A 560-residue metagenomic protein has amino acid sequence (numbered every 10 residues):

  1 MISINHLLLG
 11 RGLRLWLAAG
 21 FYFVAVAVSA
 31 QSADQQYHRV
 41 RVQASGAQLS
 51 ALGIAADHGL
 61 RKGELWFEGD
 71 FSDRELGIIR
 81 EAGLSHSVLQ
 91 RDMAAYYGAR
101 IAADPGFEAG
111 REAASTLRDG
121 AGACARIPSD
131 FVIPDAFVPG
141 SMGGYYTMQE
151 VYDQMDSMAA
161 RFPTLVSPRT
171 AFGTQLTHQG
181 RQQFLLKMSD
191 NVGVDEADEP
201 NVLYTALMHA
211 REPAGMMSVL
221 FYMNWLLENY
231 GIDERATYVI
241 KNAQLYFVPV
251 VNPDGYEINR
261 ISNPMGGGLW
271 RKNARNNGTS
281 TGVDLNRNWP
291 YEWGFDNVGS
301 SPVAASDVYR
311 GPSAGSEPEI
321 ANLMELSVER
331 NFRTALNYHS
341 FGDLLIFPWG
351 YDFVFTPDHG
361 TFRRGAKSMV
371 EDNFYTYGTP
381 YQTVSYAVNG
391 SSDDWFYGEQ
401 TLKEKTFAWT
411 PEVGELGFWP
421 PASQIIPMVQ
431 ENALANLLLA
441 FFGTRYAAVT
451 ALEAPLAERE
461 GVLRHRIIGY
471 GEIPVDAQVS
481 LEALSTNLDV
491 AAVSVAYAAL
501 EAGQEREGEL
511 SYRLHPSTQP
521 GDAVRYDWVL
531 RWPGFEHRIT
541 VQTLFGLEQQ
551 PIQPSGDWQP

Functional and structural regions predicted by a protein language model:
G12-A27: Bacterial N-terminal signal peptides
V28-D34, S129-I133, F137, A447-A454 (+1 more regions): Boundary/junction segments of secreted and surface-exposed precursor proteins
R39, Q183, I261, M265-E460 (+1 more regions): Metallocarboxypeptidase
D70-K272, L323: Active-site-adjacent structural elements in enzyme catalytic domains
E458-E472: Short beta-strand elements of extracellular/lumenal beta-sandwich folds
I468-D489, V493-V495, V529: Short acidic, flexible loop segments centered on an aromatic residue
L488-Q519: Intrinsically disordered, low-complexity Pro/Gly/Ser/Thr-rich segments with frequent PxxP/GP/PP motifs and embedded
E509-S555: Terminal connector regions
